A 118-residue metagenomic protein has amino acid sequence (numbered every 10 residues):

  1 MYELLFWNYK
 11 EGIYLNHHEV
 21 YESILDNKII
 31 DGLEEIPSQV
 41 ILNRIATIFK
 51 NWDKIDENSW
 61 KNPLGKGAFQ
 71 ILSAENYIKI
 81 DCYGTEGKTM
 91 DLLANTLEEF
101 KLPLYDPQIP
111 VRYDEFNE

Functional and structural regions predicted by a protein language model:
M1-E118: Acidic (Asp/Glu-rich) sequence patches and key acidic residues that form negatively charged surfaces used
